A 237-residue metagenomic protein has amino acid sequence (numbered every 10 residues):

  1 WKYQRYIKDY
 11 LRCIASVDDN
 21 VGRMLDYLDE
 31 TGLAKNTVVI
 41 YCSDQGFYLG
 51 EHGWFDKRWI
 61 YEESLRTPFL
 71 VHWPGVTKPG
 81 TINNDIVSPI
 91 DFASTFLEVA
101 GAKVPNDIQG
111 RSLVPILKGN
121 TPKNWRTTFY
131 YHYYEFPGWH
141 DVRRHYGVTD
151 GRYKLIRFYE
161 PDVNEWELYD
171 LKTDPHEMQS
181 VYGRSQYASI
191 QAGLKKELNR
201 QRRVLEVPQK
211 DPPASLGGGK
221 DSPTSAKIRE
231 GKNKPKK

Functional and structural regions predicted by a protein language model:
W1-R12, D56, V76-V87, V99-V104 (+2 more regions): Active-site rim elements
W1-R5, C13, V17, V181-K237: Long, internal low-complexity/basic segments
W1-T37: A long, amphipathic alpha-helix that forms part of the scaffold/cap immediately adjacent to metal-dependent active
I14-V17, V21, V38-S43, F69-V71 (+1 more regions): Beta-strand elements within well-structured catalytic alpha/beta cores of enzymes that handle phosphate/sulfate esters
D19-G22, D26, S94, E98 (+4 more regions): Solvent-exposed, polar/charged alpha-helical surfaces in well-ordered, non-transmembrane soluble domains, broadly
D26-T81, S88, W139: Histidine-centered active-site microenvironments of extracellular/periplasmic hydrolases and transferases
Q45-E51, I90-A93, E98-E167, L171 (+5 more regions): C-terminal cap/loop subdomain of S1 sulfatases and analogous C-terminal strand-loop tails that border
